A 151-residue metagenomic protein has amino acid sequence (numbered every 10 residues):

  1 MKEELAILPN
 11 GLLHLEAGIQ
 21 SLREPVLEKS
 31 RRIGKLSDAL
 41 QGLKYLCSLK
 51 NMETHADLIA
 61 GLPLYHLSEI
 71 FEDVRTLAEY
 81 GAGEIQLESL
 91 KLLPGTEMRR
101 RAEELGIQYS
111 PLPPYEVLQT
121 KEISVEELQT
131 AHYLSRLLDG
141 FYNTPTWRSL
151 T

Functional and structural regions predicted by a protein language model:
M1-Y109, V117-I123: Conserved non-cysteine loop/helix-boundary elements of the Radical SAM core domain that shape
E103-T151: C-terminal accessory regions of radical SAM enzymes
